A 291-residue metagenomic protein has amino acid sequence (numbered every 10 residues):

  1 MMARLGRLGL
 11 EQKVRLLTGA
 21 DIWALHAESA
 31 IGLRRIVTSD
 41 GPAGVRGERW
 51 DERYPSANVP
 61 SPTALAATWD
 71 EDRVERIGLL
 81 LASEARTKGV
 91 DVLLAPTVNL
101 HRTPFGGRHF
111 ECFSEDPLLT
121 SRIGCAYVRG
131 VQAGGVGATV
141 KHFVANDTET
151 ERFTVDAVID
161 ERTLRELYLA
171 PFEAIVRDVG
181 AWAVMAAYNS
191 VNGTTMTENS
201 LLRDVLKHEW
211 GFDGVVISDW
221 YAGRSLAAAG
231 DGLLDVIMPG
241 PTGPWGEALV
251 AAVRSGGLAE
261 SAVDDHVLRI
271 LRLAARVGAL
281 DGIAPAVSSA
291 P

Functional and structural regions predicted by a protein language model:
M1-P291: Glycoside hydrolase catalytic-domain context in secreted enzymes
